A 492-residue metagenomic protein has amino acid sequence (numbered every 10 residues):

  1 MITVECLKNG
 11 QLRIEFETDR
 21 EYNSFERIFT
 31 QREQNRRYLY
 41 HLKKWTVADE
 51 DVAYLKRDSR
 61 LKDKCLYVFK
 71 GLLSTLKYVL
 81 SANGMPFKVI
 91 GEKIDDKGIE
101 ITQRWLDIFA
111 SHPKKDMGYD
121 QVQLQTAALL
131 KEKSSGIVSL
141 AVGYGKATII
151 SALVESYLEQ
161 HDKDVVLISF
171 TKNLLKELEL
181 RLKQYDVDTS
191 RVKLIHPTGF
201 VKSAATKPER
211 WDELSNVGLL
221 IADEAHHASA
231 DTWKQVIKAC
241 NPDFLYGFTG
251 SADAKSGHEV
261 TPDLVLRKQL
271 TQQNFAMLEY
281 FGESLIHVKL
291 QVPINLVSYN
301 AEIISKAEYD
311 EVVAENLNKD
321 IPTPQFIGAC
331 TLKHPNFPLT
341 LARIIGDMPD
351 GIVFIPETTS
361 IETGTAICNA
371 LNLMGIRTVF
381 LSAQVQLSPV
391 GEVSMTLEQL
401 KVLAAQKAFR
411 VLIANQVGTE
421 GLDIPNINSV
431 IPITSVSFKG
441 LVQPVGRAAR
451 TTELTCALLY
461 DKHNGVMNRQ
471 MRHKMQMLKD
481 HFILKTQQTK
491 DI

Functional and structural regions predicted by a protein language model:
K133-L153: Walker A/P-loop
A147-A152, Y157-L182, I361: Conserved Walker A/P-loop ATP-binding site and its immediately adjacent core in helicase/helicase-like ATPase domains
V165-L174, T331-F337, L341-C368: Conserved strand-helix element at the start of the C-terminal RecA-like helicase core
H227-H287: Post-DEXD/H (motif II) to motif III coupling segment of the RecA-like Helicase ATP-binding lobe
R377-Q416: Conserved helicase ATPase core of P-loop NTP-dependent helicases/translocases
D423-S435, T455-L459: A short beta-strand element within the Helicase C-terminal
S437-C456: Conserved SF2 helicase motif VI
E453-I492: A conserved SF2-helicase RecA2
